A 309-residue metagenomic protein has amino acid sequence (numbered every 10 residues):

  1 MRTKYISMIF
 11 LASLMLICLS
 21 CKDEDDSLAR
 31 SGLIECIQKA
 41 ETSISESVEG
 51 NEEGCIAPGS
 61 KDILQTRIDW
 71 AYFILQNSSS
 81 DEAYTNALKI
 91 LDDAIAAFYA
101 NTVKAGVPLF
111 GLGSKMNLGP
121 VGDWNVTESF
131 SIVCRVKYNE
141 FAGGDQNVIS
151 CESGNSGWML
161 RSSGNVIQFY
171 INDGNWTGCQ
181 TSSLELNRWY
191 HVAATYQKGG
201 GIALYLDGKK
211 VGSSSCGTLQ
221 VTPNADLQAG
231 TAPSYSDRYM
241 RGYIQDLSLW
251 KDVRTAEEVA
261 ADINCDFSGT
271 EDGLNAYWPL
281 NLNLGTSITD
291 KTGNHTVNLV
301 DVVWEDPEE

Functional and structural regions predicted by a protein language model:
R2-M8, S13-S47, I95-V107: Bacterial Sec-dependent N-terminal signal peptides
A40-F98: Amphipathic, non-membrane alpha-helical rod segments
Y99-L112, G122, I263-E309: Extracytoplasmic low-complexity segments
V103-Q168, G201, V253-E258, D272: Extracellular glycan-recognition modules
F130-E140, R238-N264, N275-G285: Extracellular, beta-strand-rich glycan-interacting domains
F169-H191, S234: Short, aromatic/His-centered strand-loop micro-motif at the edge of beta-sheets
N187-Y196, L204, S248: Short tryptophan-centered beta-strand motifs in secreted/extracellular beta-sheet-rich domains of glycan-recognition
S214-Y243, G269-N275: Flexible glycan-contacting loops in extracellular carbohydrate-active proteins
